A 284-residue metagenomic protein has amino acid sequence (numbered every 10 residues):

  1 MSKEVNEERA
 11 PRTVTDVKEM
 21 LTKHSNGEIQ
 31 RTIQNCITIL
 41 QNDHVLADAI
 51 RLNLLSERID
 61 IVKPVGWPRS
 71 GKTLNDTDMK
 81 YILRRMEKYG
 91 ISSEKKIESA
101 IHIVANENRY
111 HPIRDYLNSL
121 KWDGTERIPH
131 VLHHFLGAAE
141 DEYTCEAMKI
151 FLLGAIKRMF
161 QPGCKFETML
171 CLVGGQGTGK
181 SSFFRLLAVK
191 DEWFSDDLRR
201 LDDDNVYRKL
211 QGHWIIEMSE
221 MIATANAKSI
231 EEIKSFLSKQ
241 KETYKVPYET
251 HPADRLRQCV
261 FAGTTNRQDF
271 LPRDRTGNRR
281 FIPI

Functional and structural regions predicted by a protein language model:
M1-H130, E142-E146, D269: N-terminal nucleic-acid engagement/recognition segments and initiation subdomains in replication, restriction
I101-G212: P-loop NTPase catalytic core of nucleic-acid-dependent motor ATPases
V206-Q211, V246-T264: AAA+/SF3 P-loop NTPase mechanochemical coupling elements
I216-S219, K245, Q258-N266, P283-I284: Structural recognition of the conserved hydrophobic beta-strand(s) that form the central parallel beta-sheet of P-loop
S219-M221, E232: Walker B catalytic acidic pair
I222-A223, N266-F270: Conserved nucleotide-binding/hydrolysis micro-motifs of P-loop NTPases
I230-A253: Conserved catalytic/switch belt of AAA+ P-loop NTPases
L271-I284: A short helix-turn-beta junction within AAA+ P-loop NTPase domains corresponding to the substrate/partner-engaging
